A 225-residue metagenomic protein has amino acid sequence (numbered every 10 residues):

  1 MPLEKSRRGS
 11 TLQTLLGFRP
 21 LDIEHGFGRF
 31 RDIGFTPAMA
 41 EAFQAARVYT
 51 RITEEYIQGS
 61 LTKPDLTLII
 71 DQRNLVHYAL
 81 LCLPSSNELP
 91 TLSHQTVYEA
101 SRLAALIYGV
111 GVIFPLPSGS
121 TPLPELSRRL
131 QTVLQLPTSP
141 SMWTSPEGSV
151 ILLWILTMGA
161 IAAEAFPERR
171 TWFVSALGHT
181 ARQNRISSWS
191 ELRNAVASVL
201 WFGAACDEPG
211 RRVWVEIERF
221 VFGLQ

Functional and structural regions predicted by a protein language model:
M1-Q225: Intrinsically disordered, low-complexity activation-like regions
